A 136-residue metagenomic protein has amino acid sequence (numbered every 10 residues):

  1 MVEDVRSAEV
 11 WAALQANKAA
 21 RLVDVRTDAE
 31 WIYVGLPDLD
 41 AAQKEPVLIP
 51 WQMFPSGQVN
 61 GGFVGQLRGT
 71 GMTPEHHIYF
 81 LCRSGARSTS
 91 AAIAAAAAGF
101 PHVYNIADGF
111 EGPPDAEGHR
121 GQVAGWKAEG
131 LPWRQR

Functional and structural regions predicted by a protein language model:
M1-R21, D28-H77, S88-R136: Rhodanese-like catalytic fold shared by cysteine-dependent sulfurtransferases and DSP/PTP-type phosphatases
F80-L81: Short, surface-exposed ligand- or partner-binding patches at beta-edge/loop junctions that are enriched in aromatics
G85: Conserved G/P- and acidic residue-centered "switch" motifs that form tight phosphate/ATP-binding loops in soluble
